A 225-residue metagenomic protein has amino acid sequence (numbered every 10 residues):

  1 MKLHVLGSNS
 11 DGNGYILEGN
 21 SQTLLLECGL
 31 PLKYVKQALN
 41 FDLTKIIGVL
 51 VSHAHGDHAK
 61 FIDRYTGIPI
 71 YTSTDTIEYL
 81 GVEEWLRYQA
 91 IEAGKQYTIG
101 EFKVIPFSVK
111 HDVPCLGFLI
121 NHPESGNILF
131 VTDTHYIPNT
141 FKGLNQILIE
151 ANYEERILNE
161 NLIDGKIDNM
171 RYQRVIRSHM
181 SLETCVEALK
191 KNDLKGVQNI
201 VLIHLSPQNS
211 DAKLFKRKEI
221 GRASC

Functional and structural regions predicted by a protein language model:
M1-L39, L116-T132, N145-Q146: Conserved beta-strand hairpin/beta-sheet module of binuclear metal-dependent hydrolase folds, prominently
G7-S8, C28-L30, A54, D75 (+4 more regions): Active-site metal-binding loops of divalent metal-dependent hydrolases
Q22, T66-I70, L194-N199: A short helix->loop->beta-strand "cap" motif at the edges of active sites that frequently abuts
P31-T76: Active-site metal-binding motif and surrounding structural segment of the metallo-beta-lactamase
A54-K60, E78-Y79, D112-P114, I137-N139 (+1 more regions): Active-site environment of divalent metal-dependent phosphoester hydrolases
T72-S125: Metallo-beta-lactamase
K142-R222: Cap/insert and terminal regions of metallo-dependent hydrolase folds
